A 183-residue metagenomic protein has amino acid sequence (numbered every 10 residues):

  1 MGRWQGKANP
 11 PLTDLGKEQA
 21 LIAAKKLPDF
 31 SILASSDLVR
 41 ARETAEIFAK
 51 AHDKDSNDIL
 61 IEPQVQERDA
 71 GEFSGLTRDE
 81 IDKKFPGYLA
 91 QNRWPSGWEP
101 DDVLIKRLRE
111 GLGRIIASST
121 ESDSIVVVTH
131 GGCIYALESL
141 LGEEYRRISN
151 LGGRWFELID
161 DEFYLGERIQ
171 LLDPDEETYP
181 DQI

Functional and structural regions predicted by a protein language model:
M1, A41-T44, D69-A70, I134-L137: Short catalytic/ligand-binding loop motif for oxyanion handling, primarily in non-cytosolic enzymes, centered on
M1-K54, K84, I148: Active-site-proximal alpha-helix that buttresses catalytic centers in soluble enzyme cores
Q5-P11, K50-E110, Q182-I183: Phosphate-handling substructures
A20, L108-L112, G131: Short amphipathic alpha-helical/adjacent loop interface patches that line ligand and macromolecule-binding sites
L27-D29, I115-D123: Glycine-rich phosphate-binding loop signature in dinucleotide/nucleotide-binding domains
P28-Q64, S139, I159-I183: Conserved histidine-centered catalytic loops in small-molecule metabolism enzymes
A34, D123-T129: Beta-strand elements within well-structured catalytic alpha/beta cores of enzymes that handle phosphate/sulfate esters
R68-E80, E121-D123, Y135-I183: Acidic, low-complexity terminal tails and accessory targeting/binding regions of phosphate-metabolizing enzymes
